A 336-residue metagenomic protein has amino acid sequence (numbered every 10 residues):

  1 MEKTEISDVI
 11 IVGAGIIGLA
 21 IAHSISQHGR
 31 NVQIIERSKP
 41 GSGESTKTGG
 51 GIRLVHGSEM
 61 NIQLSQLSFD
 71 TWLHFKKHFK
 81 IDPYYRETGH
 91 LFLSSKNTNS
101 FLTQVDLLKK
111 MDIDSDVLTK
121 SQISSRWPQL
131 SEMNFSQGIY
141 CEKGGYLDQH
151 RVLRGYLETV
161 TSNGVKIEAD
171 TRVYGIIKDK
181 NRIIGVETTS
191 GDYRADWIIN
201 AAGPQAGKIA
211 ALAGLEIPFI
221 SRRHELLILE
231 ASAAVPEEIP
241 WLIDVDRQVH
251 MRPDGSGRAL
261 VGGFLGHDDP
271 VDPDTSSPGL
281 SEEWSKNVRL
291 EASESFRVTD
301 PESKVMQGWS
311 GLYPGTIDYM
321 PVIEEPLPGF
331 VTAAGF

Functional and structural regions predicted by a protein language model:
S7-Q33: N-terminal Rossmann-like FAD-binding beta1-loop-alpha1 element of flavoenzymes
S26-T46: Glycine-rich FAD pyrophosphate-binding loop
S42, D192-P240: Central helical "cap/lid" subdomain
G50-R126, Q248-H250: Dinucleotide-binding Rossmann-like beta1-alpha1 core, especially the glycine-rich loop that anchors the ADP
G51, G144-Y146, Q248, L312-P314 (+1 more regions): Glycine-rich phosphate/pyrophosphate-binding beta-alpha loops
Q63-L64, F92-S100, I139-E158, S277-E283: Short beta-strand to alpha-helix junction loop
Y140-D196: Helical element adjacent to the flavin cofactor pocket in flavoenzyme catalytic cores
A231-G329: Active-site lid/adjacent beta-loop-alpha segment flanking the redox-cofactor pocket in flavoenzymes
